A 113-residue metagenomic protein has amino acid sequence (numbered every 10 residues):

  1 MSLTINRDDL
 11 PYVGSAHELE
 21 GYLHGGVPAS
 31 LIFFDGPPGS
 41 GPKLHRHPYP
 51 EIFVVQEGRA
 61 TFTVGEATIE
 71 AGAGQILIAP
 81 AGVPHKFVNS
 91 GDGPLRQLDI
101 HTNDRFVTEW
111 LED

Functional and structural regions predicted by a protein language model:
M1-A29, F33, K43, E109-D113: A short, N-terminal "cap"/entry segment at the start of jelly-roll beta-barrel domains of the cupin/DSBH fold
I32, P42, A67-A71: Short beta-strand segments
D35-P37, R46-F62: Short, conserved beta-strand element in jelly-roll/cupin
G41-P42, T61, L77, A81-K86: Histidine-centered metal-chelating micro-motifs
I52, R59-T61, T68, P84 (+1 more regions): Structural motif
A67-A81: Short acidic-glycine-tyrosine-enriched beta hairpin
A81-F106: Ligand-binding loop in jelly-roll beta-barrel domains
